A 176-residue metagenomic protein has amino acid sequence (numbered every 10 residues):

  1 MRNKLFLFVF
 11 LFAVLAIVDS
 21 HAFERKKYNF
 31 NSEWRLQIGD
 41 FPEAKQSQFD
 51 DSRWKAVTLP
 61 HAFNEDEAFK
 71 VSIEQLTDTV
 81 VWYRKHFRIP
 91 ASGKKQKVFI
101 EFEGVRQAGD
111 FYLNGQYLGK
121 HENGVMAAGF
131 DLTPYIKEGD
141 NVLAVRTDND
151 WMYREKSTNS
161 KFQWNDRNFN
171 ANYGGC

Functional and structural regions predicted by a protein language model:
M1-R25: Bacterial Sec-dependent N-terminal signal peptides
K4-F6, S47, S72, V98-E103 (+1 more regions): Residue-level detector of intrinsically disordered/flexible regions characterized by low predicted structural confidence
F8, P60-H61, V80: N-terminal leader/targeting segments
V14-I17, K45, V145: Intrinsic disorder/low-complexity segments
F23-H61: Mature N-terminal segment immediately following signal peptide/propeptide cleavage in secreted/periplasmic
K26-F30, D40, D78-C176: Accessory beta-strand-rich segments of carbohydrate-active enzymes
P60-A62, D131-L132: Helix N-cap / beta->alpha transition motif
H61-Q75: Surface-exposed, low-complexity/disordered Ser/Thr/Gly/Pro/Asn-rich loops and linkers
